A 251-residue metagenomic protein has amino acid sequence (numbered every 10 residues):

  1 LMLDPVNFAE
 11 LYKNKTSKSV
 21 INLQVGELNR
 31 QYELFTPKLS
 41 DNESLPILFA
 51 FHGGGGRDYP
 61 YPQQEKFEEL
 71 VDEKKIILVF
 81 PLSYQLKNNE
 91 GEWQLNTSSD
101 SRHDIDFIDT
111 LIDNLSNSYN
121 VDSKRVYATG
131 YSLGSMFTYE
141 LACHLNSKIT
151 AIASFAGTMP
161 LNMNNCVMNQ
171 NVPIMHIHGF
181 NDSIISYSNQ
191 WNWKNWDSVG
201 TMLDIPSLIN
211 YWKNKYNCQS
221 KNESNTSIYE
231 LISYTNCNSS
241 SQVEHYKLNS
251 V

Functional and structural regions predicted by a protein language model:
M2-I47, E73, N96, D100-I105 (+4 more regions): A domain-start/cap signature at the N-terminus of enzymes
L39, D106-K124: Conserved acidic catalytic loop of the alpha/beta-hydrolase fold
S40-N89, I149, L161-N162, I184: Short substrate-entry loop that stabilizes the transition state in hydrolases
F49-F51, F155, L248: Alpha/beta-hydrolase
Q63, S116-V172, S183: Primarily recognizes the serine-hydrolase "nucleophile elbow" in alpha/beta-hydrolase and SGNH/GDSL folds
L82-H103: Cap/lid segment of the alpha/beta-hydrolase catalytic domain
H176-H178, D182: Short beta-strand/loop motif that positions the catalytic acidic residue of the alpha/beta-hydrolase fold
I184-S188, T201-D204: Conserved alpha/beta-hydrolase "acid-adjacent" motif
